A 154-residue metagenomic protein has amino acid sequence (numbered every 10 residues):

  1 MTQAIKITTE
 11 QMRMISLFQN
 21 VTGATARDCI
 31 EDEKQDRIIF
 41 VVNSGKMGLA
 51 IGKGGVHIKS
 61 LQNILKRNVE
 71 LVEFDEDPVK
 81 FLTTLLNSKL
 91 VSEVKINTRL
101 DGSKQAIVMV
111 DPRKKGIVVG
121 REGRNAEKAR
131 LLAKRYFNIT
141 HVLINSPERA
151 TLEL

Functional and structural regions predicted by a protein language model:
M1-L154: RNA-contacting regions in translation and RNA-metabolism proteins, encompassing KH/S1 modules where present
